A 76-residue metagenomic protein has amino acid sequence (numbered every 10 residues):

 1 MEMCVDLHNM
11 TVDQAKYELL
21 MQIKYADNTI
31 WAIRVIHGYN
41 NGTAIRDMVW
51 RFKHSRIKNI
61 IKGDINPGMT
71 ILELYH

Functional and structural regions predicted by a protein language model:
M1-H76: Long, charged, low-complexity intrinsically disordered regions
